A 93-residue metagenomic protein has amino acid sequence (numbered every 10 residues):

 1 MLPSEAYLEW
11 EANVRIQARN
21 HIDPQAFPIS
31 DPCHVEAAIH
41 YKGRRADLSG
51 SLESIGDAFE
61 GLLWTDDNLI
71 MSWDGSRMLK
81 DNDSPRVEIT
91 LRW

Functional and structural regions predicted by a protein language model:
M1-W93: Acidic, proline/glycine-enriched N-terminal capping motif
